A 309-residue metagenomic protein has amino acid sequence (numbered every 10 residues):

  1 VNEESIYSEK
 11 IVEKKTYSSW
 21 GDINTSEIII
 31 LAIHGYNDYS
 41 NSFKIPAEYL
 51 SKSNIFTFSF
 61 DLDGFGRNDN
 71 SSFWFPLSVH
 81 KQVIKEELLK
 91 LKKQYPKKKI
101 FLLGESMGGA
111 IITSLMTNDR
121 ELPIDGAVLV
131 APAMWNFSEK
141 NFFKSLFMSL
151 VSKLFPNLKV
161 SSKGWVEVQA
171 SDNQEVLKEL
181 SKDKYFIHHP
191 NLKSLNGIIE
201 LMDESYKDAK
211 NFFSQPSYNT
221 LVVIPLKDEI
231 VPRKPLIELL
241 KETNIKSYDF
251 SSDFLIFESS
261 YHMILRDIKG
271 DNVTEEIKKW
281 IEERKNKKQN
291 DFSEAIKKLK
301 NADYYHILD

Functional and structural regions predicted by a protein language model:
Y36-A47: The serine-hydrolase catalytic nucleophile loop
N37-Y39, F65-K98: Catalytic nucleophile-loop/oxyanion-hole region of alpha/beta-hydrolase and closely related hydrolase-like folds
A47-N70: Conserved alpha/beta-hydrolase
G104-G109, P225: Conserved alpha/beta-hydrolase "nucleophile elbow" surrounding the catalytic nucleophile
M107-N191: Alpha/beta-hydrolase-fold enzymes
P216, V222-I224, D228: Short beta-strand/loop motif that positions the catalytic acidic residue of the alpha/beta-hydrolase fold
P232-E242: Short alpha-helix in the alpha/beta-hydrolase fold that links the catalytic acid
S251-D309: Catalytic active-site module of serine/aspartate enzymes centered on a nucleophile-bearing elbow/loop
